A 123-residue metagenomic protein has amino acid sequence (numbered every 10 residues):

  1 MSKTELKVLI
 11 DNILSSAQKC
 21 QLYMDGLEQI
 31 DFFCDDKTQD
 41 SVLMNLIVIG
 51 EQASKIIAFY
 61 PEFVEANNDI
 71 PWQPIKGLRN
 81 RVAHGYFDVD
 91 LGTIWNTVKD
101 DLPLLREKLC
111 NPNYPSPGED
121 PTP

Functional and structural regions predicted by a protein language model:
M1-P123: Solvent-exposed interaction patches of small proteins and small membrane subunits
